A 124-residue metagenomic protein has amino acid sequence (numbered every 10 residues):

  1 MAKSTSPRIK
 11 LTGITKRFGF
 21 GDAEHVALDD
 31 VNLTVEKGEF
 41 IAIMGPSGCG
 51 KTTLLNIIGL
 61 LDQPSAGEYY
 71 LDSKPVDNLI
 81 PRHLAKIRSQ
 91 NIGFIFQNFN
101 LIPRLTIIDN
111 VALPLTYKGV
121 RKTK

Functional and structural regions predicted by a protein language model:
M1-R17: ABC-family P-loop ATPase nucleotide-binding domain
L11-I14, V26-E36, G67: Conserved beta-strand
D22-H25, V76-G93, K122: ABC ATPase NBD coupling module
M44-P46: The feature captures the beta-strand-to-loop junction immediately N-terminal to the Walker
G59: Helix-to-loop junction immediately C-terminal to a conserved catalytic motif
S65-E68, K124: Conserved coupling/switch loops of ABC nucleotide-binding domains, chiefly the family-specific signature
G67-P75: Conserved ABC transporter NBD signature motif
L105-P114: Short coil-to-helix segment of the ABC ATPase nucleotide-binding domain corresponding to the Q-loop/switch region
